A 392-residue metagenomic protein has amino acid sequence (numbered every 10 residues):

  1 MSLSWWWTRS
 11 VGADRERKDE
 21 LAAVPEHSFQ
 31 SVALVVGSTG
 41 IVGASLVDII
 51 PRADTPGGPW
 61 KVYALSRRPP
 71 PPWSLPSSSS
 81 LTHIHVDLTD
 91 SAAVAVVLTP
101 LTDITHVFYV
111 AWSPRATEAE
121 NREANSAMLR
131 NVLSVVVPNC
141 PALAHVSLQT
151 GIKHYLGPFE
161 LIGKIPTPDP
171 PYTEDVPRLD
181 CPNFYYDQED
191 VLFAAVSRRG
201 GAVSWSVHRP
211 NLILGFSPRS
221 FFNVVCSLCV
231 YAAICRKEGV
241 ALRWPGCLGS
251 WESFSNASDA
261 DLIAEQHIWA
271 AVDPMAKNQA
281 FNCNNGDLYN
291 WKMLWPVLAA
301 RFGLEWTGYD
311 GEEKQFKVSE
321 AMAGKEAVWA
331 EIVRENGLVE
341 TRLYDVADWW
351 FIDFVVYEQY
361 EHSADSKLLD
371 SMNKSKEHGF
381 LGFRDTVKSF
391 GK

Functional and structural regions predicted by a protein language model:
G12-G58: N-terminal Rossmann NAD(P)H-binding glycine-rich loop of SDR-like oxidoreductase domains
P70-N131, V135-V137: NAD(P)H-binding glycine-rich loop region in Rossmannoid oxidoreductase-like domains and their noncatalytic homologs
I152-I165, I213-F216: Conserved catalytic-site region of short-chain dehydrogenase/reductase
P177-D180, N211-V225, G246-A260, N285-D287: Glycine-rich "substrate-gating" loop/helix at the edge of Rossmann-like oxidoreductase active sites
V191-F222: Conserved beta-loop-beta element that borders a ligand/cofactor-binding pocket
G215-Y231, W269-F281: Glycine/proline-rich active-site loop of Rossmann-fold NAD(P)-dependent oxidoreductases
V230-D261, P274-M275, N284: A conserved pocket-lining segment of Rossmann-fold NAD(P)-dependent short-chain dehydrogenase/reductase
A264-Q359, S363, K367, S371-N373 (+1 more regions): Mid/C-terminal beta-alpha module of Rossmann-like enzyme folds, strongest in SDR-family dehydrogenases/epimerases
